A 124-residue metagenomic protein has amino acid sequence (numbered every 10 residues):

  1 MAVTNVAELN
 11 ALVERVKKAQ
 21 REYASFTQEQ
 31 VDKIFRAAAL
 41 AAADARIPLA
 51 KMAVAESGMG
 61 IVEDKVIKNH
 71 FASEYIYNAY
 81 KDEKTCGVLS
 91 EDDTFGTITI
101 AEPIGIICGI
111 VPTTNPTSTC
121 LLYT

Functional and structural regions predicted by a protein language model:
M1-I98: N-terminal Rossmann-like NAD(P)+-binding subdomain of aldehyde/semialdehyde dehydrogenases
R46, T117-C120: Alpha-helix N-cap/helix-start motif
T94-S118: Glycine-rich active-site/cofactor-binding loop and its immediate structural neighborhood
Y123-T124: Conserved small/polar residues in nucleotide/adenosyl-binding loops
